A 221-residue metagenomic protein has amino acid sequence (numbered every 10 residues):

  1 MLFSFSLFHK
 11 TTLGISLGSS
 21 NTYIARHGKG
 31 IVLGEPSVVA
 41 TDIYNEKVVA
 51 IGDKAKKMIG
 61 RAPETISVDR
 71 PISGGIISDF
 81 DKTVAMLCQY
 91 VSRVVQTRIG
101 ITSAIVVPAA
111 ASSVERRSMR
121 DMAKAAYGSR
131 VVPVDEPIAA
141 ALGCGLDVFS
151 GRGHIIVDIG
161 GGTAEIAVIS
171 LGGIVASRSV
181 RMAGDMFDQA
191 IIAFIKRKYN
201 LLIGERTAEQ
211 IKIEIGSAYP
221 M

Functional and structural regions predicted by a protein language model:
M1-I159, A167-M221: Nucleotide/phosphate-binding catalytic cleft detector across ATP-hydrolyzing and phosphate-transferring enzymes
